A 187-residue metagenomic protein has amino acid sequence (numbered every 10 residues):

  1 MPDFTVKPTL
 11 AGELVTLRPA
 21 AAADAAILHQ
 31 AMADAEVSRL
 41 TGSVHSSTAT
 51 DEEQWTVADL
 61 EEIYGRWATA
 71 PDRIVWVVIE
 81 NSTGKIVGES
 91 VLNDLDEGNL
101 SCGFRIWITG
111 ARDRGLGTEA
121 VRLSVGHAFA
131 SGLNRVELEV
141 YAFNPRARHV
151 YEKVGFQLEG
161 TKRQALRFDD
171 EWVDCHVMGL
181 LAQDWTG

Functional and structural regions predicted by a protein language model:
M1-A111, W172-V173, L180-T186: GNAT-family acyltransferases
I27, G103, E119, R135 (+1 more regions): Amphipathic alpha-helical recognition patches that constitute DNA-binding helices
E36, G132, G155: Conserved functional loop/turn residues at catalytic and ligand-binding sites
R114-A128, R148-K153: Conserved acetyl-CoA-binding loop-helix of GNAT-fold acetyltransferases
G117, V121, F143-A147, Q164-D169: Short glycine/proline-centered loop/turn elements that form peptide/ligand docking sites
E137-V140, Q157-D174: Conserved catalytic-core motifs of GNAT/GCN5-like acyltransferases
Y151, F156, M178: Conserved active-site tyrosine of GNAT-family acetyltransferases
